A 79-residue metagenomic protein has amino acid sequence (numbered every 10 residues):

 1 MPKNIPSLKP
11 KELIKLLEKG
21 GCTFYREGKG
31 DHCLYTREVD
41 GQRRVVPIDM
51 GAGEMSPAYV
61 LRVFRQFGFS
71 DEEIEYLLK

Functional and structural regions predicted by a protein language model:
M1-E27: N-terminal first-folded block
M1-N4, G51, R65: Residues marking the start of alpha-helices
K9, L13-L16, R43, E54-S56 (+1 more regions): Residues in flexible loops and secondary-structure boundaries
P10, L16, K29-D31, A58 (+1 more regions): Generic hydrophobic/packing signal
F24-L61: A short, structured beta-strand/loop element
G53-K79: C-terminal structural segments of small proteins and small subunits
